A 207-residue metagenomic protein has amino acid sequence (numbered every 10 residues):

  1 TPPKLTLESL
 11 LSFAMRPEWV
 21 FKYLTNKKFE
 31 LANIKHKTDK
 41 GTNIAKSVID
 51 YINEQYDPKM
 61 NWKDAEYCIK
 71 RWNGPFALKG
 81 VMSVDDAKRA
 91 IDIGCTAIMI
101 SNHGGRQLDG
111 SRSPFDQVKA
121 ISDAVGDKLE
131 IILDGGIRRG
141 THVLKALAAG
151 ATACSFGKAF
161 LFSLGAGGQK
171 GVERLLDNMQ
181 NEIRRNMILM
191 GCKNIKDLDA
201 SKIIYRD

Functional and structural regions predicted by a protein language model:
T1-D92, G104-Q107, D116: Active-site entrance/lid segments in N-terminal catalytic domains of soluble metabolic enzymes
E30-N33, D116-D207: Alpha/beta catalytic cores of nucleotide-metabolism and tRNA/nucleoside-modifying enzymes
K59, L78-V84, S111, L129-V143: Glycine-rich beta-to-alpha transition loops that act as phosphate-gripper elements at the mouths of alpha/beta enzyme
R71-P75, I91-G105, A124-K128, G150-C154: Glycine-enriched alpha-helix->loop->beta-strand junction motifs that scaffold or abut catalytic
K79-G80, S101-N102, G135, G157-K158: Short beta->alpha connector loops at strand-helix junctions that form conserved, small/polar/Pro-enriched
K88-R89, D109-S111, V143-K145, A166: Short, well-ordered secondary-structure micro-motifs
A97, G110-V118: Second-shell residues forming the walls of enzyme active-site clefts
N102-R112, L161-L164: Glycine-rich, proline-tolerant flexible connector loops at the mouths of alpha/beta enzymes
